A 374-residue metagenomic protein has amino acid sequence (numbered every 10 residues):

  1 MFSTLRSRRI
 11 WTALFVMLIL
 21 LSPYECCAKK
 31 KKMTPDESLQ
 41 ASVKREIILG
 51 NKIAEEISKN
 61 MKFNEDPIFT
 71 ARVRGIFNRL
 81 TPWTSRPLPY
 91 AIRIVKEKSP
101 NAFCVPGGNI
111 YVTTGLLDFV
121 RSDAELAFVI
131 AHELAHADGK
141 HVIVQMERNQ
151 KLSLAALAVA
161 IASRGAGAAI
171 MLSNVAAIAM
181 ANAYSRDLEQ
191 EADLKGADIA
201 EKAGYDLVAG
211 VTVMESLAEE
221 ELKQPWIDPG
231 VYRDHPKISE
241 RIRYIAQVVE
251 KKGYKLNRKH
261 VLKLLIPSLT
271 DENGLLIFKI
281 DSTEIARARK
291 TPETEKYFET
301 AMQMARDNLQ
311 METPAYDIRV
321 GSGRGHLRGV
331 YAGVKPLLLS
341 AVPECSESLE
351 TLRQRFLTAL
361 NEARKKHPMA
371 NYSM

Functional and structural regions predicted by a protein language model:
F2-T12: Bacterial N-terminal signal peptides that target proteins for export
T4, C27-K52, P82-N101, R186-E284 (+2 more regions): C-terminal capping/extension segments of zinc metalloprotease domains
A13-S22: Bacterial N-terminal signal peptides
C27-K151, K202-A203, E220-W226: Peri-catalytic and regulatory segments of divalent metal-dependent proteins
G50, V73, V112, A192 (+2 more regions): Residue-level signature of catalytic and energy-coupling elements of molecular machines, predominantly ATP/GTP-dependent
I53-M61, E65, F77-T84, T114-L116 (+12 more regions): Sec/Tat-exported extracytoplasmic proteins
Q150-M180: Membrane-active amphipathic alpha-helices enriched in small hydrophobic residues
E250-M374: Terminal leader/tail segments of proteins
